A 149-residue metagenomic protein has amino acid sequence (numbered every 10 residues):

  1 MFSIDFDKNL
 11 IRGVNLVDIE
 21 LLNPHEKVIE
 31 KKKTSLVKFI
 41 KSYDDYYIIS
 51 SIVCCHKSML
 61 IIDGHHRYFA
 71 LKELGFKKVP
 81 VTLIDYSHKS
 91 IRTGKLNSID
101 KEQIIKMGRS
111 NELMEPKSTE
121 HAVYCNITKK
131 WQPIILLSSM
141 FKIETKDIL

Functional and structural regions predicted by a protein language model:
M1-K57, I62, Y68-L149: Short, charged/polar connector segments at secondary-structure boundaries
